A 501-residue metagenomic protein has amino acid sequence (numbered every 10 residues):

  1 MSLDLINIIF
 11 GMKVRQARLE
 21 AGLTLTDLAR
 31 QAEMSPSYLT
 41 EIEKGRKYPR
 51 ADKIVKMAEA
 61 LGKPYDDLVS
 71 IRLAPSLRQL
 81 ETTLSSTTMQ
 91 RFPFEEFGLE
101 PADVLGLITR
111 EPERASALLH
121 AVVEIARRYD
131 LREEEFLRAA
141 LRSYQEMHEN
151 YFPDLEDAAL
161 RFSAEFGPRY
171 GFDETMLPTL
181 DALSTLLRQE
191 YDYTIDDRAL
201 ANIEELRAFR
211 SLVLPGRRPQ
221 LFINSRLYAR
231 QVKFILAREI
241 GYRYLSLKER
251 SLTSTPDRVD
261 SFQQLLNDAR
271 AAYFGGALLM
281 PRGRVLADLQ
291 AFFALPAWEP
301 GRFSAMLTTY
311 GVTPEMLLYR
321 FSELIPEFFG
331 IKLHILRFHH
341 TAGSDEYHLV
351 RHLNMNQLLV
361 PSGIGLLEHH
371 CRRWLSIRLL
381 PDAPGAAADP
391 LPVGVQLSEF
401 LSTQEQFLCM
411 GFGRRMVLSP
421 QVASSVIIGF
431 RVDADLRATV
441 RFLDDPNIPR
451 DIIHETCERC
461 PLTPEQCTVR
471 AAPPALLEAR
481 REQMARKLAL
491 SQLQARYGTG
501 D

Functional and structural regions predicted by a protein language model:
S2-I9, Q16-E20, T26, R30 (+5 more regions): Short juxta-domain linker segments that transition from a proline/glycine-rich, charged coil into a short amphipathic
E41: Active-site signature of alpha/beta-hydrolase-fold catalytic machinery across serine- and Asp/Cys-nucleophile hydrolases
